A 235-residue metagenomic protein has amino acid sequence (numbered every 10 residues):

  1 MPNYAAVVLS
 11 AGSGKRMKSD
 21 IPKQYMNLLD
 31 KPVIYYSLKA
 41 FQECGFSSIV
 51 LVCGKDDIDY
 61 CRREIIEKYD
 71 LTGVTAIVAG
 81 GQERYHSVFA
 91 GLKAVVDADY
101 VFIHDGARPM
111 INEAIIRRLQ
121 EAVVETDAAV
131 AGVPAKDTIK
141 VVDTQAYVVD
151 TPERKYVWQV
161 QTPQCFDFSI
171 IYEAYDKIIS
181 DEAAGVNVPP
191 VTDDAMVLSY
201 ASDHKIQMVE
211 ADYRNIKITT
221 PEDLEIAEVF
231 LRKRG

Functional and structural regions predicted by a protein language model:
M1-I58: N-terminal glycine-rich phosphate-binding loop and ensuing alpha1 helix
P2, Q159-G235: Conserved alpha/beta core of the MobA/IspD/sugar-nucleotide pyrophosphorylase nucleotidyltransferase superfamily
V8, I34, G91, D105 (+3 more regions): Residue-level signal for inorganic ion chemistry
C44-G45, E67-V74: Short helix-capping segments at alpha-helix termini
S47-I49, D127-A128, K205: Residues at the starts of beta-strands that form the adenosine-phosphate
D59-E64: Acidic helix N-cap motif at the loop->helix transition within catalytic regions of sugar-transfer enzymes
A76, Q82-V142, Q161: Conserved beta-loop-beta/alpha segment of the NTase-like Rossmann-fold superfamily that binds/positions NTPs
V141-F166: Short, flexible, basic/aromatic active-site loop/helix in glycosyltransferases
